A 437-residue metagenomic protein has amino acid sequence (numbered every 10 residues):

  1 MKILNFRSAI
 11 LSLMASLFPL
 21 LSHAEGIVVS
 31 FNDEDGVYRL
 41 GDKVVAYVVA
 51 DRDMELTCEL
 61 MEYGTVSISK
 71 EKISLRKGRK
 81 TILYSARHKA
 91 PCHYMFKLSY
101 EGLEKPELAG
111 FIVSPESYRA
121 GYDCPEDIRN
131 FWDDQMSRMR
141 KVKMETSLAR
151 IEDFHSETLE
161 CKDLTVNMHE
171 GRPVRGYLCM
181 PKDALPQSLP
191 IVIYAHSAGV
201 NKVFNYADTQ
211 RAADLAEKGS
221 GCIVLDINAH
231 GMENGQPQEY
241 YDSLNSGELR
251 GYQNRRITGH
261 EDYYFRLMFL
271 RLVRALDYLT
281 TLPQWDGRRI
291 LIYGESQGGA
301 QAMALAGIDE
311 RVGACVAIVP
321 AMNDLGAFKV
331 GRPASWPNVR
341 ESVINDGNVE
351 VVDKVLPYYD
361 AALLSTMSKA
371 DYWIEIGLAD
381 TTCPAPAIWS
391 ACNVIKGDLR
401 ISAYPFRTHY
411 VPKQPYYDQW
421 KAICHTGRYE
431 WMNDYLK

Functional and structural regions predicted by a protein language model:
G36, K143-A184: N-terminal cap/lid segment of alpha/beta-hydrolase-fold proteins
Q187-A198: Short beta-strand element of the alpha/beta-hydrolase
A198-L270, A327-S335: Cap/lid segment of the alpha/beta-hydrolase catalytic domain
D208, A370, P384-N393: Short alpha-helix in the alpha/beta-hydrolase fold that links the catalytic acid
Q236, G299-N348, A403: Hydrolase active-site cap/lid region
G251-E295: Gly/Ser-rich "nucleophile elbow"/oxyanion-hole loop immediately N-terminal to the catalytic nucleophile in hydrolases
L325, W389-K437: C-terminal catalytic histidine-bearing segment of alpha/beta-hydrolase fold enzymes
S368, I374-I376: Short beta-strand/loop motif that positions the catalytic acidic residue of the alpha/beta-hydrolase fold
